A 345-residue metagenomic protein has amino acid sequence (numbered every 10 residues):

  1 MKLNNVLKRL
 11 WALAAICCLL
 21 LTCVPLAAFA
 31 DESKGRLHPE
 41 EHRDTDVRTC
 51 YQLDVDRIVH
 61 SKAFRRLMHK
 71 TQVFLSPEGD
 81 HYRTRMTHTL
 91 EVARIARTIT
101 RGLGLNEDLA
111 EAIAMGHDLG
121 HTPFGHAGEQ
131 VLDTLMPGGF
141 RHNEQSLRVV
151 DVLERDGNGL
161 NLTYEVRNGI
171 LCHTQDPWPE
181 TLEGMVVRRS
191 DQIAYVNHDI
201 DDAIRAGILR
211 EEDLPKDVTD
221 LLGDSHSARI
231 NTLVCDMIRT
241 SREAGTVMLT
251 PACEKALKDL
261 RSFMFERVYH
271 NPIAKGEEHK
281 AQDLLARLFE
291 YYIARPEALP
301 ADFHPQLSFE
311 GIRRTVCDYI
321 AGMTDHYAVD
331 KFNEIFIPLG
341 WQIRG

Functional and structural regions predicted by a protein language model:
M1-K2, A28: Intrinsic disorder/low-complexity signature
K2-A14: Bacterial N-terminal signal peptides that target proteins for export
L20-P25: C-terminal segment of classical bacterial N-terminal signal peptides
L26-T89, A93-I99, N106-E107, F140-G345: Histidine-centered, transition-metal-coordinating active-site segments
L109, I113, D118-D156: A generic, well-ordered mixed alpha/beta core segment in the N-terminal half of proteins
